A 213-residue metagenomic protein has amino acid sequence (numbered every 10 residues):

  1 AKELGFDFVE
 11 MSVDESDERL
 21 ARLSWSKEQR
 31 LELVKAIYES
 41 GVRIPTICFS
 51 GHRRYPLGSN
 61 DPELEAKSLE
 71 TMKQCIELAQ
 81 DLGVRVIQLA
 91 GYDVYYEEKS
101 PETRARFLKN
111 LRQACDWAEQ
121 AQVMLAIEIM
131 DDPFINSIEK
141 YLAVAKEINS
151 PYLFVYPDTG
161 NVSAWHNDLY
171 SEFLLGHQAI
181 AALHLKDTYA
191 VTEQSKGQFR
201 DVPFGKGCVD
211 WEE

Functional and structural regions predicted by a protein language model:
A1, V9, I37, I47 (+7 more regions): Conserved, mostly hydrophobic/aromatic
K2-D7, Y38, G83, F134-P157 (+1 more regions): Histidine-acidic metal/acid-base catalytic patches
D7-M11, I44-F49, I87-L89, L125-I127 (+2 more regions): Hydrophobic faces of well-ordered beta-strands that scaffold small-molecule active sites in alpha/beta enzyme cores
E10-Y38, G91-E98: Glycine-rich, proline-tolerant flexible connector loops at the mouths of alpha/beta enzymes
D14, H52, Y92, D158 (+1 more regions): Flexible loop residues that form catalytic and substrate-binding hotspots at small-molecule/glycan-binding clefts
R19, R53, E97, V191-E193: Glycine/Thr-rich phosphate-binding loops of Rossmann-like dinucleotide-binding domains
L20-S24, N60-L64, P101-E102, Q198-G205: Short glycine-enriched, charge-decorated loop/helix-capping segments at active-site entrances that position
Y38-E39, R53-V155, A164: Active-site acidic/histidine proton-transfer and metal-coordination neighborhood in alpha/beta enzyme cores
